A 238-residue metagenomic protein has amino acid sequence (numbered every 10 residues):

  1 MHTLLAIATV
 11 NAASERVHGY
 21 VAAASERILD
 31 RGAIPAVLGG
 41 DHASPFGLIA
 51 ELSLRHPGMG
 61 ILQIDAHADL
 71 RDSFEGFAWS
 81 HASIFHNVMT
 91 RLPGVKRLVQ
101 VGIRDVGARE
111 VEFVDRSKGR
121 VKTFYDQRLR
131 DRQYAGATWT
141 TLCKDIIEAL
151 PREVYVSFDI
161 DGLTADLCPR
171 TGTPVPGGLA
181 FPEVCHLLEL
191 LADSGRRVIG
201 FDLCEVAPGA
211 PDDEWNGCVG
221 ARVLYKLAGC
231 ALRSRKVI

Functional and structural regions predicted by a protein language model:
M1-I238: Conserved alpha-helical scaffold segments that buttress catalytic/binding sites
